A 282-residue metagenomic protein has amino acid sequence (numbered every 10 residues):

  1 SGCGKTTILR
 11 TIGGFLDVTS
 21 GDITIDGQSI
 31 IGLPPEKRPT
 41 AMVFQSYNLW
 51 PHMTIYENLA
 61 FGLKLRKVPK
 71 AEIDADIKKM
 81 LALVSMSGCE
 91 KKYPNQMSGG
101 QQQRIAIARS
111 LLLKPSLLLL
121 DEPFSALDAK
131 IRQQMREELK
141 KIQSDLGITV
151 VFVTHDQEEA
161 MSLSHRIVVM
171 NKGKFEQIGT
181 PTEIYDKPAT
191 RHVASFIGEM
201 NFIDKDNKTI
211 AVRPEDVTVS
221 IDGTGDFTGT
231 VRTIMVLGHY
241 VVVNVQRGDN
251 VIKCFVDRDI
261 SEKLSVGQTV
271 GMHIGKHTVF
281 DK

Functional and structural regions predicted by a protein language model:
S1-G4: Walker A (P-loop) phosphate-binding loop of ABC-type ATPase nucleotide-binding domains
T6-L9, I105: ABC ATPase nucleotide-binding domain helices that frame the ATP-binding cleft
G13: Helix-to-loop junction immediately C-terminal to a conserved catalytic motif
L16-D17, T24, K64: A position-specific signal in ABC ATPase nucleotide-binding domains
G21-S29: Conserved ABC transporter NBD signature motif
L33-A189: ABC ATPase nucleotide-binding domains
D186-N207, A211-P214, H273: C-terminal boundary and immediately downstream tail of ABC-type ATPase nucleotide-binding domains
T209-K282: Non-catalytic connector elements of ABC transporters
